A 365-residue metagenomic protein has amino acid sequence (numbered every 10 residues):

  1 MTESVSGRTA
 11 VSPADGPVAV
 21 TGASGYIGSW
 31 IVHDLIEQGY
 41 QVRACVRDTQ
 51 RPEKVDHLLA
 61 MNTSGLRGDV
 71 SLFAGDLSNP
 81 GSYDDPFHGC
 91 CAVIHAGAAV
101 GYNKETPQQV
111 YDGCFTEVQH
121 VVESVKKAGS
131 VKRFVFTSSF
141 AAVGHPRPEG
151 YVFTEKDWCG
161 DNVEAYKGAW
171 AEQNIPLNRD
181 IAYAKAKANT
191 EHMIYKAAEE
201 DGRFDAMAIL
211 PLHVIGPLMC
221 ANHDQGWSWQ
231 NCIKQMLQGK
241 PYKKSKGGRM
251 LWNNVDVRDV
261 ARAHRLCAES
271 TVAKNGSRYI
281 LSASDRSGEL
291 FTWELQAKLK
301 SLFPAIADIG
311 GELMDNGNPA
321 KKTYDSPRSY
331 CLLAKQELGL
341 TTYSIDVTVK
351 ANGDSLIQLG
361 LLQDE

Functional and structural regions predicted by a protein language model:
E3, A10-Q41, C45: N-terminal Rossmann NAD(P)H-binding glycine-rich loop of SDR-like oxidoreductase domains
H33, H95, K104-Y183, M207: Conserved Rossmann-fold NAD(P)-dependent oxidoreductase catalytic core, especially the SDR/UDP-sugar
T49-T116, K127: NAD(P)H-binding glycine-rich loop region in Rossmannoid oxidoreductase-like domains and their noncatalytic homologs
S138, T190-L218: Conserved beta-loop-beta element that borders a ligand/cofactor-binding pocket
E200-F204, G216-I233, L266-Y279: Glycine/proline-rich active-site loop of Rossmann-fold NAD(P)-dependent oxidoreductases
I233-Y279: Alpha-helical substrate-binding/gating segment
V257, D315-G339: Conserved C-terminal active-site "lid" loop/helix of NAD(P)H-dependent oxidoreductases that clamps the redox cofactor
R262-G317, K350-L356, G360-E365: Mid/C-terminal beta-alpha module of Rossmann-like enzyme folds, strongest in SDR-family dehydrogenases/epimerases
